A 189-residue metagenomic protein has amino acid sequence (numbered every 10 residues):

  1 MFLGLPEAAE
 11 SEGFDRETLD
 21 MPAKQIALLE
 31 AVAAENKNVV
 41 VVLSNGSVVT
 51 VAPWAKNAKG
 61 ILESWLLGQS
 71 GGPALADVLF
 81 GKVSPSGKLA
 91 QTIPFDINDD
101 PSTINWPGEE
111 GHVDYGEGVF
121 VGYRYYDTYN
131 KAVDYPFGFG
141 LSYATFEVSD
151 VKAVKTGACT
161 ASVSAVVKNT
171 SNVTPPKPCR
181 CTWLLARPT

Functional and structural regions predicted by a protein language model:
M1-F2, E63: Redox-cofactor binding/interface segments in oxidoreductases and associated redox assembly factors
L3, L43: A cross-domain feature marking catalytic cores of carbohydrate-active enzymes and several ubiquitous metabolic/repair
L5-P22: Glycine/threonine-rich flexible loop motifs
A9, T18, R180-P188: Active/binding-pocket-proximal capping segment
D20-K24, S70-G71: Short, glycine/acidic-rich beta->alpha junctions
K24-A34: Alpha-helical scaffolding segments of alpha/beta enzyme cores, especially the outer helices of TIM-barrel or partial
A34-V39, A58-K59: A short helix->loop->beta-strand "cap" motif at the edges of active sites that frequently abuts
S44-P176, R180-L184: Secreted, periplasmic, or luminal enzymes acting at the cell surface/secretory milieu
